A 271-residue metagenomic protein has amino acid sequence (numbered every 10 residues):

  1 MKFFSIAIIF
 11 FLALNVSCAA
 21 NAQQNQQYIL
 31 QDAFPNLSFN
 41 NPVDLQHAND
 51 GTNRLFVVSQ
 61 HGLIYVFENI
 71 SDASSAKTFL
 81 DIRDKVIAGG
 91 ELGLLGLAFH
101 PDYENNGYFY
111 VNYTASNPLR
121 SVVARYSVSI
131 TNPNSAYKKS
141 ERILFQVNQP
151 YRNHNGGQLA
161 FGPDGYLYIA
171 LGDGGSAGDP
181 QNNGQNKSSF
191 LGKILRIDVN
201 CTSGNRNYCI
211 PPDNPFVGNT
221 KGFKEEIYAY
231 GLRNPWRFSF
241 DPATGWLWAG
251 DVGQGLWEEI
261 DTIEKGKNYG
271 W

Functional and structural regions predicted by a protein language model:
S5-N15: Bacterial N-terminal signal peptides
L14-Q26: Bacterial Sec-dependent signal peptides at the C-terminal "C-region" and cleavage site
Q23-G178, R237-F240, G245-G253: Acidic, Gly/Ser/Thr-rich repeat motifs that build Ca2+-stabilized beta-propeller blades
D50, V58, L92-L94, D102 (+1 more regions): Beta-propeller domain segments
